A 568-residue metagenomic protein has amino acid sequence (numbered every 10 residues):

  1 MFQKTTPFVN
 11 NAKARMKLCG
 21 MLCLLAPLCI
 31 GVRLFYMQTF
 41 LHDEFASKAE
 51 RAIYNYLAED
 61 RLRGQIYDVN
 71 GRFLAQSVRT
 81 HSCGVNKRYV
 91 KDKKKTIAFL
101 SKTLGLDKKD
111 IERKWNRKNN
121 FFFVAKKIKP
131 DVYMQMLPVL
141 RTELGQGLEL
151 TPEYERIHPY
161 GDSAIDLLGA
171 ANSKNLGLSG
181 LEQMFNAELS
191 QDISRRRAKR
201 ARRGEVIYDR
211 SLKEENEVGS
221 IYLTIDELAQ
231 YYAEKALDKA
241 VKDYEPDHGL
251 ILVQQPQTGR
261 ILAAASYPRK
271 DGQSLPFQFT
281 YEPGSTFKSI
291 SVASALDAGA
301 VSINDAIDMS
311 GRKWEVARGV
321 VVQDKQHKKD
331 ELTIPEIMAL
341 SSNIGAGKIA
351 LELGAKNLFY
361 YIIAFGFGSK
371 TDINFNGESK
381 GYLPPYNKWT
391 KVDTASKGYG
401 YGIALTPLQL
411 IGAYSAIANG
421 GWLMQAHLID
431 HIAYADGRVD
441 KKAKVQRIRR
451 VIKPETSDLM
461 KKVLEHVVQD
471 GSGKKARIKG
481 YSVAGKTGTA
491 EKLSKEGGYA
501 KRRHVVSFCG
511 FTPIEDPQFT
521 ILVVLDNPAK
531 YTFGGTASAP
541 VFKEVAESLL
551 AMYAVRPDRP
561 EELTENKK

Functional and structural regions predicted by a protein language model:
F2, P7, A75, R200-L212 (+5 more regions): Beta-lactam-recognizing serine transpeptidase/beta-lactamase-like catalytic domain environment
N10-E44: Hydrophobic alpha-helical transmembrane signal-anchor segments
Y54-V78: Short extracytoplasmic
A58-L62, E245-G249, D308: Short, small/polar residue-rich loop motifs at catalytic or cofactor-binding pockets
R61, Q76-S82, A171-K174, A263-R269: Short beta->alpha transition motifs characteristic of CBS
S82-I97, R269-E282: A short, polar/charged loop-to-alpha-helix boundary motif
A98-K102, R113-V218, V523, P540: Small/polar-residue-rich segments within soluble enzyme cores
V206-G249: Conserved, well-ordered alpha-helix/loop/beta-strand core segments that scaffold catalytic motifs
